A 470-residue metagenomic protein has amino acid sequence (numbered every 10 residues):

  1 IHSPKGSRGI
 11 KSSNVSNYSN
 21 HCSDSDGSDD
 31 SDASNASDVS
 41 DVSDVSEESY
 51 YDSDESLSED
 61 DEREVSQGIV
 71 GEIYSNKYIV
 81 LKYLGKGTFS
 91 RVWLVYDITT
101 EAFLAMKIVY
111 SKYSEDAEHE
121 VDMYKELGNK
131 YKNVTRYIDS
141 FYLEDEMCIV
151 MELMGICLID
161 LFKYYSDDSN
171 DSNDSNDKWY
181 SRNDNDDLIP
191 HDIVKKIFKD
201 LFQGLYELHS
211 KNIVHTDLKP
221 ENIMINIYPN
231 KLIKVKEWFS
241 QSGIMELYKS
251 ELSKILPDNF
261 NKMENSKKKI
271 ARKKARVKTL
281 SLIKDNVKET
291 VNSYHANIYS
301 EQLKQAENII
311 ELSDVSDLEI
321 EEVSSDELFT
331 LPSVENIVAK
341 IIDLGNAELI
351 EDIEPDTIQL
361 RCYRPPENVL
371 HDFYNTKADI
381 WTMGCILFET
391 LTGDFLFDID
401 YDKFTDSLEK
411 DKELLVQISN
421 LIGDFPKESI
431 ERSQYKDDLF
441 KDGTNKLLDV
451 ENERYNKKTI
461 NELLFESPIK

Functional and structural regions predicted by a protein language model:
I1-K470: Intrinsically disordered, low-complexity regulatory segments of kinases
